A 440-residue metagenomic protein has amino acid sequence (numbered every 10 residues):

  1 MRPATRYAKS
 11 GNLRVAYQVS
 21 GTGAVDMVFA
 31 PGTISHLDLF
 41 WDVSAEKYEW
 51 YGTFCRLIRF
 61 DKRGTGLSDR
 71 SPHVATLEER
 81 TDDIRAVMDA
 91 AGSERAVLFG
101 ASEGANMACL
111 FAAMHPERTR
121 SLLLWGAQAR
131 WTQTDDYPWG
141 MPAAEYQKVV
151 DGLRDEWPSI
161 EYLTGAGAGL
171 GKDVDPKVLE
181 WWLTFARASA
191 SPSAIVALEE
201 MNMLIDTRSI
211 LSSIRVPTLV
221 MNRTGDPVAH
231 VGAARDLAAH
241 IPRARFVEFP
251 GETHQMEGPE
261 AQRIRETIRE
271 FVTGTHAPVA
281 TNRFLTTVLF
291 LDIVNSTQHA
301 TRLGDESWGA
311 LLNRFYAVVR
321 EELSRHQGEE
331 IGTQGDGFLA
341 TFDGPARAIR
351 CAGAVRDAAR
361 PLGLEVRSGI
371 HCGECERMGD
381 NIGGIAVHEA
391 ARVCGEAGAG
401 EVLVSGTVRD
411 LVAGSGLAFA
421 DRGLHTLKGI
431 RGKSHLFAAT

Functional and structural regions predicted by a protein language model:
K9-L67: Conserved HGGG/HGGXW glycine-rich cap/lid loop of the alpha/beta-hydrolase fold
E78-A96: Conserved acidic catalytic loop of the alpha/beta-hydrolase fold
C109, A113, T119-L153: Flexible "cap/lid" loop of the alpha/beta hydrolase fold
E156-M201, I210-L211: Conserved alpha/beta-hydrolase catalytic His-Asp/Glu region
I214, V220-N222: Short beta-strand/loop motif that positions the catalytic acidic residue of the alpha/beta-hydrolase fold
A244-T281: Catalytic active-site module of serine/aspartate enzymes centered on a nucleophile-bearing elbow/loop
A277-G353, A358: Catalytic NTP-binding/metal-coordinating core of nucleotidyl cyclase/transferase enzymes
L339-T440: Catalytic beta-strand-to-alpha-helix segment of the class III nucleotidyl cyclase homology domain
